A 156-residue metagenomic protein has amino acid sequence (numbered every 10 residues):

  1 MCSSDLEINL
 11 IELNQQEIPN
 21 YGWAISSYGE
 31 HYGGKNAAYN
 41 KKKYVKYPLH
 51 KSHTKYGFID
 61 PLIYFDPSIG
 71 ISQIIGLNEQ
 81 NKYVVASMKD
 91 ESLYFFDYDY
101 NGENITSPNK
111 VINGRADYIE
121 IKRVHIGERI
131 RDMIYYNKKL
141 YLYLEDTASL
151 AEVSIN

Functional and structural regions predicted by a protein language model:
M1-I119: Beta-propeller domain segments
S27, G127-I130: Short coil/turn segments at the loop-to-beta-strand junctions that recur within blades of beta-propeller repeat folds
D66, H125-I126: WD40 beta-propeller blade-start loop/N-cap
E79-Q80, I126, Y136: Residue-level preference for short coil/turn positions at secondary-structure junctions
I119-I121, G127: Intrinsically disordered, low-complexity segments enriched in polar/charged residues with Gly/Pro, especially when
R131-N156: Blade-level signature of beta-propeller repeat domains, shared across WD40, Kelch, NHL, RCC1 and BNR/Asp-box propellers
